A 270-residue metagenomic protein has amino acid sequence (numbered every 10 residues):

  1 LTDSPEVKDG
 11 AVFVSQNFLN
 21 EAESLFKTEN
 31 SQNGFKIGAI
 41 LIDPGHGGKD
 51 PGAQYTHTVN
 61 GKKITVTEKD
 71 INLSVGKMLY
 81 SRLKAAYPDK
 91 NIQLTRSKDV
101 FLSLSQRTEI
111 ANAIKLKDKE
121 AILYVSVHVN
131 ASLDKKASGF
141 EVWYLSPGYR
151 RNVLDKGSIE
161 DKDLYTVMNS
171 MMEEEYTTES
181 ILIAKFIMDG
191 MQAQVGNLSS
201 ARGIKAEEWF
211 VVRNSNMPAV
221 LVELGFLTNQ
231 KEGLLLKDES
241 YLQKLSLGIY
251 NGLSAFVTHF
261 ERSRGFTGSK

Functional and structural regions predicted by a protein language model:
L1-D50, R82, A86: Primary recognition of N-terminal secretory signal peptides and signal-anchoring hydrophobic helices
G10, G34, G52, T56-T58 (+2 more regions): Glycine-centered flexibility motif
I37-I64, V125, N152-L154: Catalytic-core environment of secreted peptidases
K62-K69, L73-K270: Active-site-proximal helix/loop segments of hydrolytic enzymes
